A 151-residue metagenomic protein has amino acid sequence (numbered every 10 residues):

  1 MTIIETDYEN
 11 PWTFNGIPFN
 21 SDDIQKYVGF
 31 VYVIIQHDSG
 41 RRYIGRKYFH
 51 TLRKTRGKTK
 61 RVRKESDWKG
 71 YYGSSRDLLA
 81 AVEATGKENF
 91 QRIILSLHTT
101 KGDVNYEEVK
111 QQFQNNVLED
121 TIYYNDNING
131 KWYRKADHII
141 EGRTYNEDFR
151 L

Functional and structural regions predicted by a protein language model:
T2-L151: Structure-specific nucleic-acid interaction/processing domains
